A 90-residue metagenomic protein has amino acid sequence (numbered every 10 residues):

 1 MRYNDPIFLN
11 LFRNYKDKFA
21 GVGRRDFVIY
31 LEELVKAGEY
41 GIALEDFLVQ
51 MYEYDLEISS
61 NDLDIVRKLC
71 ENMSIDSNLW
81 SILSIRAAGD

Functional and structural regions predicted by a protein language model:
M1-D90: C-terminal-biased regions
